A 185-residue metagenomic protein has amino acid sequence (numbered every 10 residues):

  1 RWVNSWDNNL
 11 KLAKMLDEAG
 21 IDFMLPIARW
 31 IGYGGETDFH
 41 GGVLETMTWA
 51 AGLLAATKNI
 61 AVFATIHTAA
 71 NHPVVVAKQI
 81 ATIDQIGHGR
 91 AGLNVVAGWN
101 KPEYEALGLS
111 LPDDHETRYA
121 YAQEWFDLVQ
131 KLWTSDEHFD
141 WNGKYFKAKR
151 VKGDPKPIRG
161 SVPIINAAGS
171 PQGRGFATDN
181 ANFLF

Functional and structural regions predicted by a protein language model:
R1-A56, E116, N142, K156-V162: N-terminal beta1-alpha1-beta2 module of alpha/beta enzyme domains
W2-V3, E36-H40, F63-P73, P112-E116 (+1 more regions): The substrate-binding groove and active-site-proximal loops of carbohydrate-active enzymes, especially glycoside
K14-E18, A50-K58, I80, D84-R90 (+1 more regions): Acidic (Asp/Glu)-rich catalytic clusters
M24-P26, A61-I66, A91-V95, P163-A167 (+1 more regions): Hydrophobic faces of well-ordered beta-strands that scaffold small-molecule active sites in alpha/beta enzyme cores
I31, T68-A69, G98-W99: Positions that flank functional sites
A50, I60, S170-G173, N182: Flavin-dependent oxidoreductase catalytic cores
H72-N180: Internal, glycine-rich beta/alpha segment that forms the wall or movable "lid" of small-molecule/cofactor binding
